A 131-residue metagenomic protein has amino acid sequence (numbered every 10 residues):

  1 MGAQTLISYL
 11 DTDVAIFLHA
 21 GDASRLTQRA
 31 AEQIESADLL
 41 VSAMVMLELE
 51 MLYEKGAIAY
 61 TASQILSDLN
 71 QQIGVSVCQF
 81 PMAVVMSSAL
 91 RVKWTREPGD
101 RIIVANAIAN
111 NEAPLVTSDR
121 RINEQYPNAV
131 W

Functional and structural regions predicted by a protein language model:
M1-I7, V104-W131: Acidic, PIN/NYN-like endoribonuclease modules and their adjacent C-terminal/linker elements
M1-V41, K55-D68, E124: Short, well-structured N-terminal submotif of metal-dependent ribonuclease cores
D11-D13, S42, R96-E97, D119: Histidine- and aromatic-rich ligand-binding microenvironments
V14, V45, V84-V85, I103 (+1 more regions): Alpha-helix capping/helix-boundary segments
E48-L52, M86-A89: A short acidic, helix-capping loop that chelates divalent metal ions and anchors anionic groups
T61-S63, Q72-S118: Active-site neighborhoods of divalent-metal-dependent phosphate/nucleic-acid chemistry enzymes
L66, N70-Q72, S76, N123-W131: Short acidic, glycine/proline-enriched helix-loop-strand junctions
